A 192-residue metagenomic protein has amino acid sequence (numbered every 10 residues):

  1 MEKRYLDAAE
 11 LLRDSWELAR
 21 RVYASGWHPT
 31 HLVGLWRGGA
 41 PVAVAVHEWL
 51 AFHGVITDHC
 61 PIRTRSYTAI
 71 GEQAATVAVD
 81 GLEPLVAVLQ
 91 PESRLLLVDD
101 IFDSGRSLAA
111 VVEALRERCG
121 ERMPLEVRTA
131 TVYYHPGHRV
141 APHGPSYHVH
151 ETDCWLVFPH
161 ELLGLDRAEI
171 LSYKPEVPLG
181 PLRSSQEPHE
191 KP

Functional and structural regions predicted by a protein language model:
M1-P192: PRPP-associated nucleotide enzymes
